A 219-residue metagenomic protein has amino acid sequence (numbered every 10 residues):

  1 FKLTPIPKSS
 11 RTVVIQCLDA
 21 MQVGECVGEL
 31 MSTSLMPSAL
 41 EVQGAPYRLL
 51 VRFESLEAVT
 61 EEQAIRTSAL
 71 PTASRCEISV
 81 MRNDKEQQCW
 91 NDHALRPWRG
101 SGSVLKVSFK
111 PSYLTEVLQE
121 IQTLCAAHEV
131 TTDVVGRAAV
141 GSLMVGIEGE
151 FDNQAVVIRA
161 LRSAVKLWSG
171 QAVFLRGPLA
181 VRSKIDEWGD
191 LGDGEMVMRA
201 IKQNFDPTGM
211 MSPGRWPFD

Functional and structural regions predicted by a protein language model:
F1-S101: C-terminal substrate-binding/cap subdomain adjacent to the FAD-binding core in PCMH-type and related FAD-linked
G44-P46, L70-D219: Conserved glycine-rich FAD pyrophosphate-binding loop
